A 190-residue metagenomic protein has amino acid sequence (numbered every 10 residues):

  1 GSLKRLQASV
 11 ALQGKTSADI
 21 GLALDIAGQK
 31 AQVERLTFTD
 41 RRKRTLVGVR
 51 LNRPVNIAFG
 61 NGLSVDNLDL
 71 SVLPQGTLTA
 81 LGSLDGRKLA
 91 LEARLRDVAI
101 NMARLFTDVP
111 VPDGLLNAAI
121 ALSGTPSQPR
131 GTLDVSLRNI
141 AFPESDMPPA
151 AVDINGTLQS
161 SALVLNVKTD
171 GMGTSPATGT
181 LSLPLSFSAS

Functional and structural regions predicted by a protein language model:
G1-S190: Interface amphipathic segments
